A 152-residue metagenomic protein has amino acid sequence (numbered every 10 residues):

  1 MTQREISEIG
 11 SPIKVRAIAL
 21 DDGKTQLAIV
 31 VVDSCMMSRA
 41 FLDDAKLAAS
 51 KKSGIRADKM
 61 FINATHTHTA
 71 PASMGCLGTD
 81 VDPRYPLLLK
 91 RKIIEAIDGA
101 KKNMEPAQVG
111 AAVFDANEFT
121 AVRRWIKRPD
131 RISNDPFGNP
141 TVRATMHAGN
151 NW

Functional and structural regions predicted by a protein language model:
M1-N63, T67-W152: Conserved beta-alpha junction segments in alpha/beta enzyme cores
